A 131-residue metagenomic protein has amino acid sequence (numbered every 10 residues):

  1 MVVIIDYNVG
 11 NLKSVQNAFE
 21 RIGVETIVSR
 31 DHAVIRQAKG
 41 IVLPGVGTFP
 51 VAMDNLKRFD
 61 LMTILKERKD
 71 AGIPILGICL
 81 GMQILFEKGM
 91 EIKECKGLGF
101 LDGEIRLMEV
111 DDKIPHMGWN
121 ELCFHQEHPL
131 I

Functional and structural regions predicted by a protein language model:
V2-V24: N-terminal beta1-alpha1 ligand-phosphate binding loop
V34-I35: Structural alpha-helical scaffold elements that stabilize or flank donor/cofactor-binding regions in carbohydrate
A38: An anion/phosphate-binding loop that grips the pyrophosphate of nucleotide cofactors and donors
V42-P44: Structural motif
G47-N120: Cysteine-nucleophile active-site neighborhood
W119-I131: Catalytic beta-strand/loop cores that center a nucleophilic Ser/Cys/Thr and support acyl-enzyme chemistry
